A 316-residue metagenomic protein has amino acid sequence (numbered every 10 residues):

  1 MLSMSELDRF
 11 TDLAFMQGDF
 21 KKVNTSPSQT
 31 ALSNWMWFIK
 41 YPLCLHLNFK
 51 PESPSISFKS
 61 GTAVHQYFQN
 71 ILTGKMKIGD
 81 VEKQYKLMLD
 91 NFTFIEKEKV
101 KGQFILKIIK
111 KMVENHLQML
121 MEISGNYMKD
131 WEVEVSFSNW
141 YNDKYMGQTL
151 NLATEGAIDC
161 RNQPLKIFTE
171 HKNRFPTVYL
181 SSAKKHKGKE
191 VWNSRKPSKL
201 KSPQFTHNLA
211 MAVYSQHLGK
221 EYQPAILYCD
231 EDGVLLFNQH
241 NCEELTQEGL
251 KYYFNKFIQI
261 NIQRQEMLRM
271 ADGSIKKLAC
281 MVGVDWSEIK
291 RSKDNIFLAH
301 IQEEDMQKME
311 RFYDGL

Functional and structural regions predicted by a protein language model:
M1-I158: Metal-dependent nuclease catalytic cores that hydrolyze phosphodiester bonds in DNA/RNA, characterized by
S55-K59, K199-T206, L245: Short alpha-helix boundary/capping segments
A63, L209-V213: Short amphipathic alpha-helical face segments that pack within enzyme cores and frequently flank/anchor catalytic
F68-M76, N173-P176, V213-G219: Hydrophobic/aromatic-lined pockets within catalytic cores
K107-Q118, N208-L209, Q247-K256: Well-ordered, non-membrane alpha-helical segments in soluble/globular domains
E132, R161, I167-H171, Q223-Y228: A structural signal for short, well-ordered beta-strand segments and their strand-loop junctions that often border
S138-L209: Non-catalytic protein-protein interaction segments used by genome-maintenance enzymes to assemble and couple activities
S181, G188, W192, K201-P203 (+2 more regions): Metal-dependent nuclease catalytic regions and adjoining charged, substrate-binding loops involved in nucleic-acid end
